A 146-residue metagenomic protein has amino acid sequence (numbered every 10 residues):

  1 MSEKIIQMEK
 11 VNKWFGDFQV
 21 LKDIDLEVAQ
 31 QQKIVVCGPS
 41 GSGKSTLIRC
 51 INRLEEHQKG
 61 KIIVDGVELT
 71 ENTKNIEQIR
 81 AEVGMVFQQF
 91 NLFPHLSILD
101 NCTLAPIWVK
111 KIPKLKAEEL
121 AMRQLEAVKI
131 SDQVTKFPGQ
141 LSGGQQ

Functional and structural regions predicted by a protein language model:
E3-Q146: ABC family nucleotide-binding domain
